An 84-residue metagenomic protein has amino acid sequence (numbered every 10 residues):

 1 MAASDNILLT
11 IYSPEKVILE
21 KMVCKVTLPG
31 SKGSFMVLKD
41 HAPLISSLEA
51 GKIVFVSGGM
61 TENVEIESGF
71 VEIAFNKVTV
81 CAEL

Functional and structural regions predicted by a protein language model:
A2-A3: Structural preference for solvent-exposed beta-strand-turn elements and adjacent flexible terminal/loop segments within
N6-L84: Compact, glycine-rich, soluble single-domain proteins
